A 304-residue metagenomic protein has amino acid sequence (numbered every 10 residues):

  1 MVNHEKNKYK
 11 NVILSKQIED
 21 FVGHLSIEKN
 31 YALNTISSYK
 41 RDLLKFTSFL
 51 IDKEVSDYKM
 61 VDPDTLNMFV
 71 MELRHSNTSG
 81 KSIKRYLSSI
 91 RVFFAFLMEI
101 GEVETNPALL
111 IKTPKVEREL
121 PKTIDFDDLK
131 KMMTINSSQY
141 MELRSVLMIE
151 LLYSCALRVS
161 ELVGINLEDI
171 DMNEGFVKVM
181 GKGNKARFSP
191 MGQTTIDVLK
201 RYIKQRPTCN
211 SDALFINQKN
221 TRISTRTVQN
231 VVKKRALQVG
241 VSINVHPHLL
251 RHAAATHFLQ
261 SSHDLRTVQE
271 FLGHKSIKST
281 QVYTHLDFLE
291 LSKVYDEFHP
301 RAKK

Functional and structural regions predicted by a protein language model:
M1-K304: Conserved catalytic core of the tyrosine transesterase superfamily
